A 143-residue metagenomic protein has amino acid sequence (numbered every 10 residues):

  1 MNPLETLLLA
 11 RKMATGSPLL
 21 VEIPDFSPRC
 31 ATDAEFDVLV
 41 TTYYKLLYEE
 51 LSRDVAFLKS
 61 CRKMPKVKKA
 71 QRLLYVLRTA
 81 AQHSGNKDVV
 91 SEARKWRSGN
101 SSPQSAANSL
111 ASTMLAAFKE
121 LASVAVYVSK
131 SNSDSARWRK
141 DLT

Functional and structural regions predicted by a protein language model:
M1-V76, A117-T143: Amphipathic alpha-helical interface elements
V67-Q104: Histidine-centered, metal-coordinating catalytic motifs and their short helical/loop contexts
R94-A106, V126-R137: Hydrophobic transmembrane alpha-helix bundles
A107-A111: C-terminal engagement modules used by replication, chromatin/transcription, nuclear envelope/ESCRT, and ubiquitin
